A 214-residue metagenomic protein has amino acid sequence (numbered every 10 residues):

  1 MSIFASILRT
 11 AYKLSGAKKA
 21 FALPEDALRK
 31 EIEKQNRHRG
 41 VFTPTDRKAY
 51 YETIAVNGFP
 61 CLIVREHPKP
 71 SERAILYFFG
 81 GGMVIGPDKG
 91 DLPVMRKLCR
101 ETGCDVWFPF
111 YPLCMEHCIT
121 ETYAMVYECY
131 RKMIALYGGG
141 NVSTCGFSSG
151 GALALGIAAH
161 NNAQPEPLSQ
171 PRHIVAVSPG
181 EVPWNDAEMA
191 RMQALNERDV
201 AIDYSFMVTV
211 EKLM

Functional and structural regions predicted by a protein language model:
M1-K69, M207-V210: A glycine/proline-hinged amphipathic helix-loop "lid/cap" segment that gates access to hydrophobic ligand pockets
E52-L62, E66-M214: Alpha/beta-hydrolase superfamily serine-hydrolase fold, recognizing
